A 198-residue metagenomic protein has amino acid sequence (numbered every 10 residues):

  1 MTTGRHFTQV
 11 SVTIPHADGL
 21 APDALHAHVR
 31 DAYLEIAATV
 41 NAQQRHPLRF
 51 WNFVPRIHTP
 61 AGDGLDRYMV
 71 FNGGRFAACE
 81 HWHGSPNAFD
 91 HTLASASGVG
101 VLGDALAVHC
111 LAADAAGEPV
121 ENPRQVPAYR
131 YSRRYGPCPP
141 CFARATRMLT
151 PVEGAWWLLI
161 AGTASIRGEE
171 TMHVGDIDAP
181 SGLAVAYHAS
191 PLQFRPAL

Functional and structural regions predicted by a protein language model:
M1-S190, F194-L198: N-terminal presequence-like segments and the immediate start of the first folded domain
